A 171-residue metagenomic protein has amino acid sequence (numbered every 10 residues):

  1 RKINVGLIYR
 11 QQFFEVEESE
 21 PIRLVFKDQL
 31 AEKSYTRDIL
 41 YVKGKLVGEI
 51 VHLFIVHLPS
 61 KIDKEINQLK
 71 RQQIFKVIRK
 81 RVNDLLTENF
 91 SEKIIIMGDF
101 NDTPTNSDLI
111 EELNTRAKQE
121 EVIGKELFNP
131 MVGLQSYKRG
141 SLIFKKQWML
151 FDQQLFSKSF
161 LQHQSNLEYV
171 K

Functional and structural regions predicted by a protein language model:
R1-I50: Structured beta-strand-rich core segments of catalytic domains in phosphoester-bond hydrolases
S34, E65-Q73, K145-K146: Soluble non-cytosolic domains of exported or imported proteins
E49-Q68: Active-site His/acidic residue clusters
E49-V51, F90-K93: Loop/turn elements at helix/coil->beta-strand transitions in domains of secreted/extracellular proteins
L58, D99-F100: Active-site metal-binding loops of divalent metal-dependent hydrolases
Q68-F90: A long, amphipathic alpha-helix that forms part of the scaffold/cap immediately adjacent to metal-dependent active
L86-E92, D102-K171: Metal-dependent phosphoester-hydrolase catalytic domains
